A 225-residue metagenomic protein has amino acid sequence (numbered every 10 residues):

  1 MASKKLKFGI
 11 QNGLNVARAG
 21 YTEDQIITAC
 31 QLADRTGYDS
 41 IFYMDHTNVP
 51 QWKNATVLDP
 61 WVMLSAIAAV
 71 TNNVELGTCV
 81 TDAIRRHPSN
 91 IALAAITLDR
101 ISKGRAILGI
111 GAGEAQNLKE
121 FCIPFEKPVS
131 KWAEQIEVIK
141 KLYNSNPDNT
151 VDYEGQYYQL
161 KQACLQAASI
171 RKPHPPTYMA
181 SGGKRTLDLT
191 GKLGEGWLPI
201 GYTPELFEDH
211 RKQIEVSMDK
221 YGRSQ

Functional and structural regions predicted by a protein language model:
M1-V70, V74, P175: N-terminal beta1-alpha1-beta2 module of alpha/beta enzyme domains
A2-L6, H87-L193, E205-Q225: Internal, glycine-rich beta/alpha segment that forms the wall or movable "lid" of small-molecule/cofactor binding
F8-N12, I41-Y43, E75-T78, A106-I110 (+2 more regions): Hydrophobic faces of well-ordered beta-strands that scaffold small-molecule active sites in alpha/beta enzyme cores
I10-D24, C79-S89, R171-G182: Active-site mouth loops of central-metabolism enzymes
Q11-A17, H46, T81-A83, G111-A115 (+3 more regions): Active-site beta-loop-alpha junctions enriched in small/polar residues
G37, V70-N73, S102, L189-L198: Glycine-enriched alpha-helix->loop->beta-strand junction motifs that scaffold or abut catalytic
P50-A55, T81-H87, P124-F125: Glycine-rich "substrate-gating" loop/helix at the edge of Rossmann-like oxidoreductase active sites
N54-G77, K131-V138, L142, K220 (+1 more regions): Alpha-helix-loop-beta-strand connector modules within alpha/beta enzyme cores
